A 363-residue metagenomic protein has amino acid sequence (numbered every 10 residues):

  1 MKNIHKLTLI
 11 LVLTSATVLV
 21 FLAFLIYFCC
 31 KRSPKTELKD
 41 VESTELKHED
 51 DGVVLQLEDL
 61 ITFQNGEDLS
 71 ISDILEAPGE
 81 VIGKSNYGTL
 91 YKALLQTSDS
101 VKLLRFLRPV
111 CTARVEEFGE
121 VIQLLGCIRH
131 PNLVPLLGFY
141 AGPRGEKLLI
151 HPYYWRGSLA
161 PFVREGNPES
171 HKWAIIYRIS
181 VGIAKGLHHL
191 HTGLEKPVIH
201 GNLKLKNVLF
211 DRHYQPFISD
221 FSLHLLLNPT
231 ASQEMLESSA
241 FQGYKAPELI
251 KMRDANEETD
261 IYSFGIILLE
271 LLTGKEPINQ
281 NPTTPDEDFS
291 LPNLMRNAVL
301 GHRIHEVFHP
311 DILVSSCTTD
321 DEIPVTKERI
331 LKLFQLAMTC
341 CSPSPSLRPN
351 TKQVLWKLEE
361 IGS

Functional and structural regions predicted by a protein language model:
L9-V134, F139-K147, R156-G157, V163-V181 (+4 more regions): Membrane-proximal cytoplasmic juxtamembrane segment of single-pass receptors with intracellular kinase/kinase-homology
H191, E195-D211: Catalytic-loop of the protein kinase fold
K204-Y244, I250: Activation segment/activation loop of eukaryotic-type protein kinase catalytic domains
K251-E257: Activation segment
D260: Conserved catalytic-loop aspartate of Hanks-type protein kinases
L294-S346: C-terminal lobe substrate-recognition/regulatory segment of protein kinase catalytic domains
S342-L347, Q353-S363: Terminal C-lobe "cap" of eukaryotic-type protein kinase domains
